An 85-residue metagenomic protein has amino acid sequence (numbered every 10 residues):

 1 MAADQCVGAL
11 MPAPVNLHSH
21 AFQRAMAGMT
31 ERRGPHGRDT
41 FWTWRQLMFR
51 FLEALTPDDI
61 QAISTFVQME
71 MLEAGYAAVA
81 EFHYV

Functional and structural regions predicted by a protein language model:
M1, F22, W42-W44, F82: Tryptophan-centered motif/residue detector
M1-P12: Histidine-rich, glycine-flanked metal-binding segment
D4, H18-H20, H36, H83: Histidine (H) residue identity feature
P12-R24: Histidine-centered catalytic micro-motifs
V15, T30, A77: Gly/Ser/Thr-rich beta-alpha loop segments that engage phosphate groups in nucleotides
A25-A62: Active-site gating loops and adjacent loop-to-helix segments of metal-dependent hydrolytic enzymes
W44-E53, A62-V85: Divalent metal-dependent hydrolysis catalytic cores, especially in the metallo-beta-lactamase
